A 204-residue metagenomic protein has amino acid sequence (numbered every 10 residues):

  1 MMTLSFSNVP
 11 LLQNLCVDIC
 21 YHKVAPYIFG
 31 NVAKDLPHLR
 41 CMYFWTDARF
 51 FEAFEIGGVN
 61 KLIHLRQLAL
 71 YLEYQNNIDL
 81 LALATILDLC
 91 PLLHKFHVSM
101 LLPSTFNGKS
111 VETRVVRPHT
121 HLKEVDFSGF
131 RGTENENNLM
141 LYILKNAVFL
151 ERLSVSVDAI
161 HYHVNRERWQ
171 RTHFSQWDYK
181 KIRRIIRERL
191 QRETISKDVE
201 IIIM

Functional and structural regions predicted by a protein language model:
M1-K61, R66-A84, H94-E112, G132-M140 (+4 more regions): Leucine-rich repeat
N8-P10, D35-L36, K61, L89 (+2 more regions): Short, conserved loop/helix-junction motifs that constitute active-site signature segments in enzyme catalytic cores
L92-H97, V148-R152: A short, hydrophobic/aromatic-rich structural module that often spans a beta strand with its adjoining loop
T120-H121, T194-E200: A short helix-to-beta-strand connector/capping loop
T120-L144, V148-V157: C-terminal transmembrane module of eukaryotic multi-pass membrane proteins
